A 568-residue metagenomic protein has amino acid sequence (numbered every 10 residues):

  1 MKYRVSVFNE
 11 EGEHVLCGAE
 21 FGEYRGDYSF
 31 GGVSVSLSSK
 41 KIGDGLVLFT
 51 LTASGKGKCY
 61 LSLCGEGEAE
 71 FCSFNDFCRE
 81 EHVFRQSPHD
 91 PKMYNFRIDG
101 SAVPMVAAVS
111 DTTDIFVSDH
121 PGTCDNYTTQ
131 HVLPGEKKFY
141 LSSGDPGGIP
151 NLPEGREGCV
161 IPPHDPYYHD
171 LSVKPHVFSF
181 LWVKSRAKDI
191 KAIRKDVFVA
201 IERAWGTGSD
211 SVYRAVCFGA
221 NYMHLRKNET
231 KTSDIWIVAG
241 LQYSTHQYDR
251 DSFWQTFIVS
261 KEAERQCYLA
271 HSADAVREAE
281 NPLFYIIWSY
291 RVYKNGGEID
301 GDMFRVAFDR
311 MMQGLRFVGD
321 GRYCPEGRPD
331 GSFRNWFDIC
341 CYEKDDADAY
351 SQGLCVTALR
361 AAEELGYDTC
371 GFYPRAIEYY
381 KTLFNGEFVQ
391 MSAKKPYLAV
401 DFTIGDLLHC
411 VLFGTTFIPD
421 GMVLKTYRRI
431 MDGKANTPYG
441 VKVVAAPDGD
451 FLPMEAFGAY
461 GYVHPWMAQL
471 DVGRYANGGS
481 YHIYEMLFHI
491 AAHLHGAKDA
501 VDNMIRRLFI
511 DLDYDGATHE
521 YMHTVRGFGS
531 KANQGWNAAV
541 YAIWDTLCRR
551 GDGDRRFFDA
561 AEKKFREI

Functional and structural regions predicted by a protein language model:
M1-S34, G43, A108-V109, F116-V117 (+3 more regions): An extended acidic
G43-L46, L63-H246, G297, G301 (+1 more regions): Acidic/polar, glycine-enriched structural segments that form the non-catalytic walls/loops of the carbohydrate-binding
G45-G55: Short, well-ordered beta-strand segments enriched in hydrophobic/aromatic residues
S54-L61, A497-A500, C548-I568: Beta-rich accessory regions
G158-V160, I193-G297, G301, K395-T415 (+4 more regions): Substrate-binding groove/exosite segments of carbohydrate-active enzymes
W205-T232, V276, E280, Y293-G353 (+4 more regions): Active-site acid/base region of carbohydrate-active enzymes
Y243-N335, D345-A362, G366-T369, Y373 (+3 more regions): Aromatic-rich carbohydrate-recognition surfaces in CAZymes
K498-A539, F557-F565: C-terminal catalytic domain of Rieske-type non-heme iron oxygenases
